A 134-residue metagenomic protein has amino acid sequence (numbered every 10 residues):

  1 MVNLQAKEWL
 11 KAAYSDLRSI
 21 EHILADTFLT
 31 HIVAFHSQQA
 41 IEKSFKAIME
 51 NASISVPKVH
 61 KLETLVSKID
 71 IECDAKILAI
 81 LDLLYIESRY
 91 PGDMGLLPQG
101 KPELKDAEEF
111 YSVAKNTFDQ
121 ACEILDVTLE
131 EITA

Functional and structural regions predicted by a protein language model:
M1-A134: Terminal alpha-helical segments
